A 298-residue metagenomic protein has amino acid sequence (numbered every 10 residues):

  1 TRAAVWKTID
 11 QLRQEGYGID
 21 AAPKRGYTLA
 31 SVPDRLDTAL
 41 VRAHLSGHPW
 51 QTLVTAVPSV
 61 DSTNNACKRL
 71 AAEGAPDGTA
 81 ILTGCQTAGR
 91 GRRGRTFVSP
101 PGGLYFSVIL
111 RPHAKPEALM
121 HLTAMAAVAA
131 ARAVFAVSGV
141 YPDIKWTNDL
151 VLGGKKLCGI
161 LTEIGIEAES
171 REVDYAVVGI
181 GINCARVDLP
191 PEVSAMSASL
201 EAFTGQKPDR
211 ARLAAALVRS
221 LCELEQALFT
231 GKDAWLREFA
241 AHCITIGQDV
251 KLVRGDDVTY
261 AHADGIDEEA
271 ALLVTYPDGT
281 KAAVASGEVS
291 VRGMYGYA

Functional and structural regions predicted by a protein language model:
T1-A136, K156-C158: N-terminal lobe of the biotin/lipoate ligase/transferase fold
D77, T83-C85, R93-G103, S107-A298: Catalytic beta-strand/loop module used to bind and position nucleotide/cofactor moieties in cofactor-attachment
